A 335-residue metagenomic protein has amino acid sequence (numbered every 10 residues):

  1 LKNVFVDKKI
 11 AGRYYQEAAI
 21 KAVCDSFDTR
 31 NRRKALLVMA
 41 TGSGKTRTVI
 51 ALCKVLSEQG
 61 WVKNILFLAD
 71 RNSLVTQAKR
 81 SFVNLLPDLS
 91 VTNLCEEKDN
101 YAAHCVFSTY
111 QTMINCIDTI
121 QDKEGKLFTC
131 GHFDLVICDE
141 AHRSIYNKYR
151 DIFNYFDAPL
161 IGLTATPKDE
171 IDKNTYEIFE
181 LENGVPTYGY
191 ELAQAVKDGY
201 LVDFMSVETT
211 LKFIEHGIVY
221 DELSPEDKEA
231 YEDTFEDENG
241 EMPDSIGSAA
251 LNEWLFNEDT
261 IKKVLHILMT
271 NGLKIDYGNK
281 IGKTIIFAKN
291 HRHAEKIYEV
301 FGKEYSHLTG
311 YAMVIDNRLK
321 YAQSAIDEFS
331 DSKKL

Functional and structural regions predicted by a protein language model:
L1-N64, A69, S73, Q77-D88 (+6 more regions): ATP-dependent helicase/translocase motor core
A11-A19, K45-T48, E253-L265, H293: Phosphate/oxyanion-binding active-site loops and adjacent basic polyanion-contact surfaces
T29-R33, N100-A102, T119-D134, R150 (+1 more regions): Short basic/glycine-enriched coil/helix segment immediately N-terminal to the Walker B
N72-L74, Q111-N115, H142-R143, A158 (+4 more regions): Conserved nucleotide-binding/hydrolysis micro-motifs of P-loop NTPases
E124-G162, P167: SF2 helicase catalytic motif II
K173-I281: Interdomain helical connector at the RecA1-RecA2 junction of SF1/SF2 helicase-like NTPases
N290-V314: Conserved helicase motor "Helicase C" RecA-like lobe of SF1/SF2 P-loop NTPases
N317-L335: Conserved helicase ATPase core of P-loop NTP-dependent helicases/translocases
